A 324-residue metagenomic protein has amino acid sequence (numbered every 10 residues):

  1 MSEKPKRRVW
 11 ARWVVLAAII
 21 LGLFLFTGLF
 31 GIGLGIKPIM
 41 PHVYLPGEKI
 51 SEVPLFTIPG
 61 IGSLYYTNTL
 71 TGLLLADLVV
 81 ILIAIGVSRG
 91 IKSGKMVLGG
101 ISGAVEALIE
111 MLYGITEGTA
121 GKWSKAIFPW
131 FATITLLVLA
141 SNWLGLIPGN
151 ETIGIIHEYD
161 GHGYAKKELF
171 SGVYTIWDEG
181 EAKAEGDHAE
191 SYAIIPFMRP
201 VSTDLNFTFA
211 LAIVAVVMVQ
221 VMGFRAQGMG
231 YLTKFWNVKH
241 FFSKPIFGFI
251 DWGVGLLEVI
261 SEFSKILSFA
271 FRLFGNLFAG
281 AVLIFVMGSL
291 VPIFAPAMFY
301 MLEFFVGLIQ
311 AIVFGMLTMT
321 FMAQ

Functional and structural regions predicted by a protein language model:
S2-Q324: Selective transmembrane helix interface/packing segments
